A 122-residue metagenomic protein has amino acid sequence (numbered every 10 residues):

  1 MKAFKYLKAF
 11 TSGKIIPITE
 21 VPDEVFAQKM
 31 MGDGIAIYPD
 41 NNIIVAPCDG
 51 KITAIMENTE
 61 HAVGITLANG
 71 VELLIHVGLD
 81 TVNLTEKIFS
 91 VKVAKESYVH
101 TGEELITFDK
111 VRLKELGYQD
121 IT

Functional and structural regions predicted by a protein language model:
M1-T122: Contiguous, well-folded functional domains in the mature portion of proteins
